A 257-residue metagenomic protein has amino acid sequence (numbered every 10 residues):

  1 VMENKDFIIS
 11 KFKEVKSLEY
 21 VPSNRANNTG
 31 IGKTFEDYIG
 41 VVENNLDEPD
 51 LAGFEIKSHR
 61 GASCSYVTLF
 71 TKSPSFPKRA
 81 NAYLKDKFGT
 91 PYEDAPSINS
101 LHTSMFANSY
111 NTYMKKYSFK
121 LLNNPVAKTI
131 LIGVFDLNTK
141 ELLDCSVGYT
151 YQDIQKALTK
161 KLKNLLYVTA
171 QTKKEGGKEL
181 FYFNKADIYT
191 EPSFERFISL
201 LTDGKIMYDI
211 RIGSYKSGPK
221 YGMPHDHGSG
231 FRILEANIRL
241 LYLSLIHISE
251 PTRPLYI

Functional and structural regions predicted by a protein language model:
M2-T29, D37-G40, N44: N-terminal, Lys/Arg-enriched amphipathic/low-complexity engagement segments that precede the first folded domain
D47-D50: Phosphate-end processing signature that detects enzymes handling 5′-triphosphorylated RNA and polyphosphate
A52-R60: Conserved catalytic cores of phosphodiester-cleaving nucleases, focusing on short active-site segments
A62-N99: A broadly used, surface-exposed interaction patch
E93-L200: Long, charge-rich C-terminal accessory regions
F181-L245: Interaction-surface and assembly-scaffold signal
I246-I257: Single conserved hydrophobic/aromatic residue that forms the stacking wall/gate of nucleotide- or nucleobase-binding
